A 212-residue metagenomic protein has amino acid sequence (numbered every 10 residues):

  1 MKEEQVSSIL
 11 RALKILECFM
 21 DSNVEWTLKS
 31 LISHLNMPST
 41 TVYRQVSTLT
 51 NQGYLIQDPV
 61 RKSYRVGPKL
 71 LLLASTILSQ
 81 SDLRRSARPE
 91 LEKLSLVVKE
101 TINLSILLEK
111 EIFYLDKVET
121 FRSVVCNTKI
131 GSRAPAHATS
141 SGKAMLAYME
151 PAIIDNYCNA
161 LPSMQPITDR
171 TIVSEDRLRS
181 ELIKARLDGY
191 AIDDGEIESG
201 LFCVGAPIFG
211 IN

Functional and structural regions predicted by a protein language model:
M1-Q80, R84-R85: N-terminal helix-turn-helix
S75-S123, Y148-A152, A160, L178-E181: All-alpha effector-binding/dimerization core of bacterial HTH-type transcriptional repressors
L96-V97, G195-G200: Short loop/turn motifs at secondary-structure junctions and domain boundaries
V124-I197: Short, solvent-exposed recognition segments
F202-A206: Short hydrophobic beta-strand micro-motif common in sensory/regulatory domains
I208-I211: Sensor-regulatory modules in signal-transduction proteins
